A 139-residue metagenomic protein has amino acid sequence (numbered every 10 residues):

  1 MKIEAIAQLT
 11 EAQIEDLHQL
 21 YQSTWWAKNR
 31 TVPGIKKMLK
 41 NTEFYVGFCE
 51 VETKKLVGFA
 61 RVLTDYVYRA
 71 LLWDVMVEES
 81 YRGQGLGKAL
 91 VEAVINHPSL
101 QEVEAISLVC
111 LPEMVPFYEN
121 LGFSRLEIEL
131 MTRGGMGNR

Functional and structural regions predicted by a protein language model:
M1-V32, C49-E50, E129: Short amphipathic alpha-helix that is part of the acyltransferase structural core
G34-E52, L56-M76: A conserved beta-strand-loop-helix scaffold within acyl/acetyltransferase catalytic domains
E78, L111: Residue-level recognition of the GNAT/N-acetyltransferase active site
Y81, G85-L90: Conserved acetyl-CoA pyrophosphate-binding loop and the N-cap/start of the following alpha-helix in GNAT-like
V91, N96-C110: Conserved GNAT acetyl-CoA-binding A-motif
A105-V109, E119, S124-R139: Conserved catalytic-core motifs of GNAT/GCN5-like acyltransferases
